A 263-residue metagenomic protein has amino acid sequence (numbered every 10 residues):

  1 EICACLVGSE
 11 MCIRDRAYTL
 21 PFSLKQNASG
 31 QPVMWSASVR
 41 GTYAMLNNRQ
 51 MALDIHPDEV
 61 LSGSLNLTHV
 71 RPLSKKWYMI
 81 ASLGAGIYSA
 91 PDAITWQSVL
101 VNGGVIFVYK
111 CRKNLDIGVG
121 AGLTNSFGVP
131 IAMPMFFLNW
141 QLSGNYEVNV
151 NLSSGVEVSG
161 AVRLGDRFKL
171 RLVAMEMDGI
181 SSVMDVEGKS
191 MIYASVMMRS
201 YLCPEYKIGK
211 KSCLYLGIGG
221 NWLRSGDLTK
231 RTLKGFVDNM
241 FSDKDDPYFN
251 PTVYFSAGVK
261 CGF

Functional and structural regions predicted by a protein language model:
E1-G8, C12-I13: Single conserved hydrophobic/aromatic residue that forms the stacking wall/gate of nucleotide- or nucleobase-binding
E10, S29, I55-L61, T95-V99 (+4 more regions): Short sequence motifs at beta-strands and strand-loop junctions characteristic of Gram-negative outer-membrane
R14-L20, G63-L67, G103-V105, F136 (+3 more regions): Membrane-embedded beta-strands of outer-membrane beta-barrel proteins, especially the hydrophobic/small aromatic
L20-L24, H69-R71, Y109, W140 (+4 more regions): Residue-level signature of outer-membrane beta-barrel architecture
Q26-A28, V33, K75-M79, K113-G118 (+3 more regions): Repeated loop/turn-to-beta-strand initiation elements of outer-membrane beta-barrel proteins
T42-I55, L152-F236, M240-F255: Outer-membrane beta-barrel translocator/channel fold
A81-P91, L115-S126, F136-V156, L170-E176: Transmembrane beta-strand segments that form the barrel wall of outer-membrane beta-barrel proteins
M135-W140, Y248-F263: Outer-membrane beta-barrel "beta-signal"
